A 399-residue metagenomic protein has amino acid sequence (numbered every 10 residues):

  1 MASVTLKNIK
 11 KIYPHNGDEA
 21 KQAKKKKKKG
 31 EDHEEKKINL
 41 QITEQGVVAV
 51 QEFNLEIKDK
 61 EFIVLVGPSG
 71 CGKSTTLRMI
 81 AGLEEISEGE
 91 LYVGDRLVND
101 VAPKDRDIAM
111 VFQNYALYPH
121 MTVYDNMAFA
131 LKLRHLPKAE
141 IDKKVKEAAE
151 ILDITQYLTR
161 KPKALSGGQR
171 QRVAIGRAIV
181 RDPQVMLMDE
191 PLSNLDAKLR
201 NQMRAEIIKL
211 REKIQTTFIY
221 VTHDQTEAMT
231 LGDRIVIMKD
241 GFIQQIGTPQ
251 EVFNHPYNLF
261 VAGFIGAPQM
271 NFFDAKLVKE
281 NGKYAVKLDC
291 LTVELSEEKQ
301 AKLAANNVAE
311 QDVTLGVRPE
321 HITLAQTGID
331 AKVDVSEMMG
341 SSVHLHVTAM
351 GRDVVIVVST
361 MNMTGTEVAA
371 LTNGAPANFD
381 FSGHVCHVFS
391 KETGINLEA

Functional and structural regions predicted by a protein language model:
V66-P68: The feature captures the beta-strand-to-loop junction immediately N-terminal to the Walker
A81: Helix-to-loop junction immediately C-terminal to a conserved catalytic motif
S87-E90, E140, D240, C386: Conserved coupling/switch loops of ABC nucleotide-binding domains, chiefly the family-specific signature
G89-L97: Conserved ABC transporter NBD signature motif
P103-F264: ABC ATPase nucleotide-binding domains
M270, E280-A399: Non-catalytic connector elements of ABC transporters
